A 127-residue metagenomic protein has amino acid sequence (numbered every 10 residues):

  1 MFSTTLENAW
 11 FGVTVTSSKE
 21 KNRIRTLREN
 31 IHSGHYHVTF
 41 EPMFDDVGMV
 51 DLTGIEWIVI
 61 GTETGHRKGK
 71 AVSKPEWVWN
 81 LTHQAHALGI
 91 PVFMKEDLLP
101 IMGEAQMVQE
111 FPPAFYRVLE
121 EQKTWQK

Functional and structural regions predicted by a protein language model:
M1-K95, G103: Conserved AdoMet/S-adenosylmethionine-binding subsite of the radical SAM
L99-K127: C-terminal accessory extensions appended to soluble enzyme cores
